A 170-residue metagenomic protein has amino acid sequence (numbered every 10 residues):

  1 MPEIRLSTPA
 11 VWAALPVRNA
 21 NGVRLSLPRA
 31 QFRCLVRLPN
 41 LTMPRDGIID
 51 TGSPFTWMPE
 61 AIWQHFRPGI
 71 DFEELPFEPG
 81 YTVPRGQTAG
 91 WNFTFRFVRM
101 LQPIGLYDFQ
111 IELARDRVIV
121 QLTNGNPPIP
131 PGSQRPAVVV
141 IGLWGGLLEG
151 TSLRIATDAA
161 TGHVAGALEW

Functional and structural regions predicted by a protein language model:
M1-W170: Pepsin/retropepsin-fold aspartyl endopeptidases
